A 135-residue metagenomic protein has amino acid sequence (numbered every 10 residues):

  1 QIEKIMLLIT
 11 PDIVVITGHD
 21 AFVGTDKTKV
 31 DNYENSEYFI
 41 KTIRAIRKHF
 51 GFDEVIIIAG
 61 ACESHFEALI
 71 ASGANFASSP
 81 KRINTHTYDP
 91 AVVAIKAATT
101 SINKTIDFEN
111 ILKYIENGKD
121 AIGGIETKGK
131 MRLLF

Functional and structural regions predicted by a protein language model:
I2, T25-K27, E67-A71, D89-P90: A short acidic (Asp/Glu
E3-H19, A74: Proline-aspartate-enriched helix->loop->beta-strand connector
K4, L8, K41, A45-K48 (+2 more regions): Charged/polar, solvent-exposed surface patches and flexible loops
I5-I9, N32-E34, F76-A77, I95-A97: Short, hinge-like loop/turn segments at secondary-structure boundaries
D12-T28, I102-N117: Short, basic, helix/turn surface patches
F22-T42: A short, glycine/acidic-enriched catalytic loop
Y38-T85: Catalytic cores of nucleophile-dependent amide-cleaving enzymes
K81-F135: C-terminal functional extensions of proteins
